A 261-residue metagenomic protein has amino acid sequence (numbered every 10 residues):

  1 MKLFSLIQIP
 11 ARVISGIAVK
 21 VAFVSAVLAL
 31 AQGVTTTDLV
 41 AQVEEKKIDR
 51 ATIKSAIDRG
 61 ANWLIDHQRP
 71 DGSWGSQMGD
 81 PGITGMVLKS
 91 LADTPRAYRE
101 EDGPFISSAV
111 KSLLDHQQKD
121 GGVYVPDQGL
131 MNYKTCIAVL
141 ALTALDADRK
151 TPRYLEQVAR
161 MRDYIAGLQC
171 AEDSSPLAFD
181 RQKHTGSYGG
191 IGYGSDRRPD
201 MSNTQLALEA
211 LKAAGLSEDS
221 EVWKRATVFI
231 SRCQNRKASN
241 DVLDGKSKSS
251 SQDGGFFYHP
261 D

Functional and structural regions predicted by a protein language model:
M1-G16: N-terminal secretory signal peptides that target proteins for export/translocation
L3-S5, A31-D261: Preference for long, amphipathic alpha-helical scaffolds in soluble/luminal domains and all-alpha bundles
S15-G33: Bacterial N-terminal signal peptides
